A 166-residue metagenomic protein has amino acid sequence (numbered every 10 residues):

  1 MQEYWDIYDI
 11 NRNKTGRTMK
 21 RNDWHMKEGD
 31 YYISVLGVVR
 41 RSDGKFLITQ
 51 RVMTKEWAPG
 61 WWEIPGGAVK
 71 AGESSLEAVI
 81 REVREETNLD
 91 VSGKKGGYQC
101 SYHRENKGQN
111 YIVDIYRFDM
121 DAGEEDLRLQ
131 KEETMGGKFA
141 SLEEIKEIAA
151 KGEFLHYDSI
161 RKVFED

Functional and structural regions predicted by a protein language model:
M1-L36, S42: Acidic, metal-coordinating catalytic segment for phosphate/diphosphate chemistry, firing primarily on the Nudix
N11, R41-G44, V52, D119-E124 (+1 more regions): Short loop segments at secondary-structure junctions
T15-G16, G97-Q99: Local beta-strand/beta-hairpin segments that build beta-sheet-rich folds
D23-M26, K55-A58, G137: A short local loop/turn or secondary-structure capping micro-motif enriched for an aromatic residue
S34-G66: A glycine-rich, hydrophobic loop/mini-helix early in the fold
L47-I48, I64-G97: The catalytic Nudix box helix
P59-G60, A71, C100-H103, K107-D166: Nudix hydrolase/Nudix homology domain
